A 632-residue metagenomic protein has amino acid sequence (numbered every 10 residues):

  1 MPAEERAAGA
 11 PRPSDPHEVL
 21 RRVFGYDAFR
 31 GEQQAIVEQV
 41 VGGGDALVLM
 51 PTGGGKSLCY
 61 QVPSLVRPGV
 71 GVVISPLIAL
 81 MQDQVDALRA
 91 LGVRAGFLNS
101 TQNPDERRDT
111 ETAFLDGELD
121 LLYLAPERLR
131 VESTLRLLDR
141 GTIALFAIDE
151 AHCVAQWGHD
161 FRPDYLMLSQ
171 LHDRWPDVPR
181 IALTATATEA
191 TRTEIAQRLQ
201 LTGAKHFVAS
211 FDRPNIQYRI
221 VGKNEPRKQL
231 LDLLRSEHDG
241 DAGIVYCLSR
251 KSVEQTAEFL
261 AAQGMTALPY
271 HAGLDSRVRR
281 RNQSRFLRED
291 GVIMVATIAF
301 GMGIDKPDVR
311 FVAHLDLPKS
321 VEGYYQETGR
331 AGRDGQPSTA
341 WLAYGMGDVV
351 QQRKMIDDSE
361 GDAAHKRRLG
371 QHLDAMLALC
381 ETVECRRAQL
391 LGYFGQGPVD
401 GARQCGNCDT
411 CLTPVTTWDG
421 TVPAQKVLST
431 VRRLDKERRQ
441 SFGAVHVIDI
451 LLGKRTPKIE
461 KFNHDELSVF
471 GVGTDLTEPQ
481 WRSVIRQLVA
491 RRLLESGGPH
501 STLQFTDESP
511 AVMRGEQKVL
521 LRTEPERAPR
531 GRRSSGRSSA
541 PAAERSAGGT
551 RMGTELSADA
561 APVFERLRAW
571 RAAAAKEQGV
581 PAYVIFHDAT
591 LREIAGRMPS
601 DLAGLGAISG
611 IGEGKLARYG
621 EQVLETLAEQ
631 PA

Functional and structural regions predicted by a protein language model:
M1-V19, L369-G370, D400-A632: Accessory DNA-binding and partner-docking regions appended to nucleic-acid-acting proteins, especially the terminal
G9-V23, D27-G31, A35-S57, S64-R67 (+3 more regions): Helicase motor core with emphasis on the C-terminal RecA-like subdomain
A35, Q229, A375, K426-S429 (+1 more regions): Pre-recognition alpha-helix immediately N-terminal to the DNA-recognition helix within helix-turn-helix or winged-helix
Q39, H314, L379, E593-I594: Short alpha-helical segment immediately N-terminal to, or the first helix within, an HTH/HTH-like DNA-binding domain
C59, C247, C385, C405-C411: Disulfide-bonded cysteines in secreted/extracellular proteins and peptides
S338, V350-G406, V415-W418: C-terminal or mid-to-C-terminal helical accessory/interaction module adjacent to the motor/catalytic core
